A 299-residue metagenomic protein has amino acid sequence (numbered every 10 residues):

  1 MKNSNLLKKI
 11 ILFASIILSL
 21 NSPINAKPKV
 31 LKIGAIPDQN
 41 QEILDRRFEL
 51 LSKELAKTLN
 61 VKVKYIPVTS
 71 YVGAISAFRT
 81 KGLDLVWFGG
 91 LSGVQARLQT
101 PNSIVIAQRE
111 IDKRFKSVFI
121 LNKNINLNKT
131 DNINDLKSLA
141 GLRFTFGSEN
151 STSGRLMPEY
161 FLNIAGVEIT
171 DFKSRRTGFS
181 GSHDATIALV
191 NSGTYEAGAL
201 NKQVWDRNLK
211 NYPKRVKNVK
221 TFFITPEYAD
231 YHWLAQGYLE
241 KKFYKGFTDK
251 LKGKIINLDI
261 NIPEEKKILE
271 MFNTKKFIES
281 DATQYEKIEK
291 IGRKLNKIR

Functional and structural regions predicted by a protein language model:
I24-A35, D135-R143, I298-R299: Immediate post-signal peptide segment of exported/extracytoplasmic ligand-binding proteins
P28-F48, F277: Extracytoplasmic "Venus flytrap"
I36-P37, I111-V118, D171, P213-K252 (+2 more regions): Periplasmic-binding protein-like
P37, P67-Y71, D84-Q99, Q108 (+2 more regions): Beta->alpha turn/N-cap motifs
Q41-K62: Short, polar/charged alpha-helical segment
K62, A140-F161, D249-R299: Ligand-binding clefts/hinges and TM-proximal coupling segments of bilobed small-molecule sensing domains
R109-A165: A conserved helix-loop-strand patch within extracytoplasmic ligand-binding domains of the periplasmic binding
A140-F243: Pocket-lining segment of extracytoplasmic ligand-binding domains
